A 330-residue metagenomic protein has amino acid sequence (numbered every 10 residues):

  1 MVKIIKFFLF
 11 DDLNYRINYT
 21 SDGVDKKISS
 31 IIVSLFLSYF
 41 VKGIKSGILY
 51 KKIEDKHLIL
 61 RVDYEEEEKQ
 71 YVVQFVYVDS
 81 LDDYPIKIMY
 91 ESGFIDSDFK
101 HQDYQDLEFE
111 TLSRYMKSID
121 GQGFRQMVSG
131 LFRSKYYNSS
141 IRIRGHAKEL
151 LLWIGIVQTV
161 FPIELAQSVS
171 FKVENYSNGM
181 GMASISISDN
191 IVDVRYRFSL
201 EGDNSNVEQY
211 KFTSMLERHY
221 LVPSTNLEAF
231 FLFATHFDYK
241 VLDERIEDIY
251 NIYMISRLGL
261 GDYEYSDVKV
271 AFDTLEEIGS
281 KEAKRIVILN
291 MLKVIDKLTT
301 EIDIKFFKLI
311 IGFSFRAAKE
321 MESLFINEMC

Functional and structural regions predicted by a protein language model:
M1-L289, T300-D303, F307, F315: N-terminal module detector in large eukaryotic regulators
M291-C330: Eukaryotic, compositionally biased intrinsically disordered regions
